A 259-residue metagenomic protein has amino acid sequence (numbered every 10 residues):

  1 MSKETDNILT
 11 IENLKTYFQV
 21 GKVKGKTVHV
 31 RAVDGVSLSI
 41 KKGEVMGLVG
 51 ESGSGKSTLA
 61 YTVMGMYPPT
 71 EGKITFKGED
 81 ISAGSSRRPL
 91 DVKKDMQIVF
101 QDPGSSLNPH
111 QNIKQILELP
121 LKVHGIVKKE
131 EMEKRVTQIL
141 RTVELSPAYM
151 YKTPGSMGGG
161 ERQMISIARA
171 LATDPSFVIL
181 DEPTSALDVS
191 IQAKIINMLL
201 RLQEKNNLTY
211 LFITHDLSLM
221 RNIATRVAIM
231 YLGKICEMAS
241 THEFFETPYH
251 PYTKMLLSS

Functional and structural regions predicted by a protein language model:
V49-G50: The feature captures the beta-strand-to-loop junction immediately N-terminal to the Walker
M64: Helix-to-loop junction immediately C-terminal to a conserved catalytic motif
G72-D80, V92: Conserved ABC transporter NBD signature motif
E131-A148, R201, L257: Conserved ABC ATPase "signature" region
T153-M157, E161: Conserved ABC ATPase signature
D174: Conserved catalytic motifs of ABC-family nucleotide-binding domains
L187, I191-S259: P-loop NTP-binding/switch modules centered on Walker-like glycine-rich loops
